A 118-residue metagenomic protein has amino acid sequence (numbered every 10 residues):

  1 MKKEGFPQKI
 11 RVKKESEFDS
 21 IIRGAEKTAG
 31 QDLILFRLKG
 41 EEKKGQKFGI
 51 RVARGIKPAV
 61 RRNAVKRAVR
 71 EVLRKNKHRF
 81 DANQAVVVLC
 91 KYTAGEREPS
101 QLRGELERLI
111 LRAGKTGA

Functional and structural regions predicted by a protein language model:
M1-A118: Positively charged, solvent-exposed patches that mediate nucleic-acid binding
